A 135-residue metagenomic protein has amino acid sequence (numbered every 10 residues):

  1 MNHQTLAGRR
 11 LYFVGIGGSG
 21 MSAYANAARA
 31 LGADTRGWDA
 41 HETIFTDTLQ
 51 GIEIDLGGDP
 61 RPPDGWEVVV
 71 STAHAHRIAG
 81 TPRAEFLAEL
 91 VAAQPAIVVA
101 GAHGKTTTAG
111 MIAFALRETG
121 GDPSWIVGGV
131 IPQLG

Functional and structural regions predicted by a protein language model:
M1-F86: N-terminal leader/targeting and accessory segments in enzymes
A27-A30, P62-D64, T72, H76-G135: Phosphate-binding loop of NTP-binding sites
